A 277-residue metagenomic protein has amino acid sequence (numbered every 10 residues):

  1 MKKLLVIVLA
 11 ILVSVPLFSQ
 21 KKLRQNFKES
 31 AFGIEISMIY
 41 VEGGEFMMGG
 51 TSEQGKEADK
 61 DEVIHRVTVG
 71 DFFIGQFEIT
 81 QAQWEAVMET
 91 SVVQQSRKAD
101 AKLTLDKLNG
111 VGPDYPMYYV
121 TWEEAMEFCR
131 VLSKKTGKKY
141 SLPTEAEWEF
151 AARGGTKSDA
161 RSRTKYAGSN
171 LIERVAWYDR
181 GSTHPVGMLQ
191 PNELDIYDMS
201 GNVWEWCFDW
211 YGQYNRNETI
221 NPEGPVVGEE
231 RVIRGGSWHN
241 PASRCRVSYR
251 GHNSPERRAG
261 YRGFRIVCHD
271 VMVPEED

Functional and structural regions predicted by a protein language model:
K2-V8: Sec-dependent signal peptide recognition, specifically the positively charged N-region followed immediately by
A10-F18: Hydrophobic h-region of N-terminal signal peptides that target proteins for export in Gram-negative bacteria
S19-R24, P274-D277: Sec-dependent signal peptide cleavage junction
K22-Y40: GGW-centered surface loops in extracellular recognition modules
I36, K138-K139, P191-L194: Short loop/turn microsegments at loop-to-beta-strand junctions
E45-K56, R66-L171, D209-Q213, C268-D277: Active-site microenvironments of metalloenzymes and redox enzymes
Q54-V67, S182, M199-D277: Surface-exposed recognition segments
R174-I196: A short, contiguous structural element within a folded domain that forms the immediate neighborhood of a functional site
